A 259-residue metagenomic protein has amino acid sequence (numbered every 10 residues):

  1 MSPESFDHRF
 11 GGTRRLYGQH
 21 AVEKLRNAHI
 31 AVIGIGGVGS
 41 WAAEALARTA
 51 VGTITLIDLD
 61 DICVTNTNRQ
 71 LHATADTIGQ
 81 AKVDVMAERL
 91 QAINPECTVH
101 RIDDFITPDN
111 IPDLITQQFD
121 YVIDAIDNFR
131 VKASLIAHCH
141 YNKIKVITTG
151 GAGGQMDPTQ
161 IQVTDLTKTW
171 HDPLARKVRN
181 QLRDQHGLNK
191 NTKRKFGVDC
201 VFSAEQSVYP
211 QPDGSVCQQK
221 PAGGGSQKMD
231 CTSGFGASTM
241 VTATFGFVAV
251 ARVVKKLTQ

Functional and structural regions predicted by a protein language model:
M1-A31: N-terminal charged helix/coil linker that caps or initiates catalytic domains
S2-F6, Q117-Y121, I126, V131 (+5 more regions): Glycine-rich phosphate/adenylate-binding loop
V32-G34, I57: Conserved N-terminal Rossmann-fold NAD(P)-binding element of oxidoreductases
V38-G39: Hydrophobic/small residue at the entry helix of a nucleotide-binding pocket
V51-N94: Glycine-rich phosphate-binding loop and adjoining beta1-alpha1-beta2 segment of Rossmann-like nucleotide-binding folds
D104-F105: Conserved acidic residues
D109-Q118: Short amphipathic alpha-helix with an adjacent loop that forms part of the alpha/beta core around
